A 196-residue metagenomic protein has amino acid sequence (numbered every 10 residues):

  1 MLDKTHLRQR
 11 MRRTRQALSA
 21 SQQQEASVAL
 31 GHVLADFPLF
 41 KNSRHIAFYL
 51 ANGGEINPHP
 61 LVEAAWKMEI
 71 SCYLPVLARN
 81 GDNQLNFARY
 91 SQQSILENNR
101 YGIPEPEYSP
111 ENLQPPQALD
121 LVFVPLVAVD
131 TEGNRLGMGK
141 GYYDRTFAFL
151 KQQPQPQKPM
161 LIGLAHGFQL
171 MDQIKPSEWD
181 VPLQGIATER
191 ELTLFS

Functional and structural regions predicted by a protein language model:
M1-A118: N-terminal active-site beta-alpha-beta segment that forms phosphate/nucleotide-binding and substrate-recognition loops
L2, R13, A17, E107 (+4 more regions): Surface-exposed, charge/polar-rich loops and edge strands
V33, R135-L136: Short linear sequence motifs
N52-G54, V127-T131: Short glycine-rich anion-binding loops that position phosphate/pyrophosphate groups of nucleotides and phosphorylated
G139: Short polar/charged helix/loop
